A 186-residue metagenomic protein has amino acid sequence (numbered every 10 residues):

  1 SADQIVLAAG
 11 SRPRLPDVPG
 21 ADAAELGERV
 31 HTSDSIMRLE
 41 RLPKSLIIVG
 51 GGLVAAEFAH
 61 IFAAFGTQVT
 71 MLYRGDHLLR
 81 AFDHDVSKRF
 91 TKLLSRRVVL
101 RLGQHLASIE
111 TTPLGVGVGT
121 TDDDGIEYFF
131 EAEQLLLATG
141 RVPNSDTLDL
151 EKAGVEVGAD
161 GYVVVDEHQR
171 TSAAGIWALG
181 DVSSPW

Functional and structural regions predicted by a protein language model:
S1-R29, S45: Glycine/serine-rich phosphate-binding loop and adjoining beta1-alpha1 elements at the start of nucleotide-handling
A2-G10, I48-V49, V69, F130-G140 (+1 more regions): Short hydrophobic core segments
I5, I61-F62, L135, H168: Hydrophobic/aromatic ligand-binding patch that stacks against planar heteroaromatic rings of cofactors or nucleotides
A9, G51, R74, D181: Cofactor-binding loop segments of dinucleotide-utilizing enzymes, especially the Rossmann-like FAD- and NAD(P)+-binding
R12-R14, V54-A55, L78, V142-P143 (+1 more regions): Glycine-rich nucleotide phosphate-binding loop and flanking beta-alpha elements of Rossmann-like dinucleotide-binding
D17-A21, A59-I61, D83-H84, T147-E151: Short amphipathic alpha-helical segments
A23-P43, F130-W186: FAD-site-proximal beta/loop scaffold in flavoenzymes
M37-R38, P43-I47, L53-Y128, W186: Rossmann-like dinucleotide-binding cores of NAD(P)H-dependent redox enzymes
